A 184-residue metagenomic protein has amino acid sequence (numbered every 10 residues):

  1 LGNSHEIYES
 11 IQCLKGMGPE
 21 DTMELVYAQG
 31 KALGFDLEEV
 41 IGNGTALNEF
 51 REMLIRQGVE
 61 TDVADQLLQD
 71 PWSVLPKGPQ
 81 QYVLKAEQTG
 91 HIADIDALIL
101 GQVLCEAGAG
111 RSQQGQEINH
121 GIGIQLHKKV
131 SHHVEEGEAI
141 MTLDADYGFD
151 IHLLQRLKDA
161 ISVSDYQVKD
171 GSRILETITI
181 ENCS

Functional and structural regions predicted by a protein language model:
L1-S184: Well-ordered secondary-structure scaffolds
